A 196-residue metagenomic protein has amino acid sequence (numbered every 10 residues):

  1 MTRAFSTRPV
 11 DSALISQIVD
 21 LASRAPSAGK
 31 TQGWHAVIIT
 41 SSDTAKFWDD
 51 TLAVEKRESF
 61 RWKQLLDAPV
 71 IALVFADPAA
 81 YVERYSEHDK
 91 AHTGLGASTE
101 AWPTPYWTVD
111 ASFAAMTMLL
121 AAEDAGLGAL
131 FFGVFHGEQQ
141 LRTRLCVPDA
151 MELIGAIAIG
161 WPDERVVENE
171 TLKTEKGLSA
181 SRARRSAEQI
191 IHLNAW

Functional and structural regions predicted by a protein language model:
M1-Q17: A short N-terminal beta-strand-loop micro-motif at the entrance of redox/enzyme domains
M1-T2, I154-W196: C-terminal helix-cap and adjacent tail motif
V10, S42, G133-H136: Short beta->alpha linker loops
A22, A28-T31: N-terminal structural module
A22, A72, H92-R144: Small-aliphatic-rich amphipathic alpha-helix that forms the alpha element of a beta-alpha
T31-A111: Glycine/small-residue-rich phosphate/adenosyl-binding loop
E58, W62-A72, C146-T171: A glycine-rich helix N-cap at a beta->alpha junction
A76, V134, W161: Short secondary-structure boundary segments
